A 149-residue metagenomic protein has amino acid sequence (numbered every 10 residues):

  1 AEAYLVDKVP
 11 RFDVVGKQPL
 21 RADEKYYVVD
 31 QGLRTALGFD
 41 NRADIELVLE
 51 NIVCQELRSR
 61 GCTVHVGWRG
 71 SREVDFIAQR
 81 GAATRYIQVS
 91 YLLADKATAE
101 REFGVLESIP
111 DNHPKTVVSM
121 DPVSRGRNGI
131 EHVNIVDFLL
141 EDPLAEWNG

Functional and structural regions predicted by a protein language model:
A1-T84: Accessory nucleic acid-recognition modules appended to NTPase machines
Y27, I87, T116-V118, E131-V133: Hydrophobic/aromatic beta-strand patches that form the interior of the parallel beta-sheet core in alpha/beta enzyme
L57, D75, I87, L106 (+1 more regions): Hydrophobic, well-ordered secondary-structure elements that form the walls of internal hydrophobic environments
V66, N112-S119: Short, hydrophobic beta-strand segments that form beta-sheet elements in well-ordered domains
R69, Y91, M120: Cofactor-binding loop segments of dinucleotide-utilizing enzymes, especially the Rossmann-like FAD- and NAD(P)+-binding
Q79-A94, E102: Active-site ExK catalytic segment of metal-dependent nucleases
L92, A97-P114: Short, charged, amphipathic alpha-helix that recurs within catalytic cores of restriction-modification and other
D121-G149: Domain-level recognition of nuclease-like catalytic cores that cleave nucleotide substrates
